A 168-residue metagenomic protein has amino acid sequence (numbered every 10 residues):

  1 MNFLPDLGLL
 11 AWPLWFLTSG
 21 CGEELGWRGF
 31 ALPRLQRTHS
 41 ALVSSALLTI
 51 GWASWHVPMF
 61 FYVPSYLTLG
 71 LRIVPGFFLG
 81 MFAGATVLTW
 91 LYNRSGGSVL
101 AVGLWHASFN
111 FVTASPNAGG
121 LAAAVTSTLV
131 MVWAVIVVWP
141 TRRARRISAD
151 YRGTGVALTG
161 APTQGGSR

Functional and structural regions predicted by a protein language model:
M1-P13, S65-L79: Juxtamembrane helix-entry segments on the extracytoplasmic side of multipass membrane proteins
F16-C21, A53, F77-F82: Residue-level hotspots within the lipid-embedded alpha helices of multi-pass solute transporters
G22-T49, P64, N93-S98: Membrane-interface helix/loop boundary segments of multi-pass membrane proteins
A46, G70-V130: Functionally important transmembrane alpha-helices
A53-Y66: Membrane-interface helix-cap regions at the ends of transmembrane helices in multi-pass membrane proteins
T126-A144: Hydrophobic core of alpha-helical transmembrane segments in multi-pass integral membrane proteins
V138-V156: Membrane-interface capping segments at transmembrane-helix boundaries
Y151-R168: Short, intrinsically disordered terminal tails adjacent to the first/last structured region
